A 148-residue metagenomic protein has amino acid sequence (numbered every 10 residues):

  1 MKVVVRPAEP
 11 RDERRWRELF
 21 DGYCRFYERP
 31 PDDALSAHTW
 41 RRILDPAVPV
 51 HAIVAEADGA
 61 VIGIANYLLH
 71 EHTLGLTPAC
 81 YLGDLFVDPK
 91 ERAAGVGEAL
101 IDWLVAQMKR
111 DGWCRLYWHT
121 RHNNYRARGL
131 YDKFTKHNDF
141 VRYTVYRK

Functional and structural regions predicted by a protein language model:
P7-T77, Q107, Y146-R147: Acetyl-CoA-dependent GNAT
G59, G95, N124: Conserved G/P- and acidic residue-centered "switch" motifs that form tight phosphate/ATP-binding loops in soluble
H70, D88, R121: Residue-level recognition of the GNAT/N-acetyltransferase active site
H70-L82, R92, D139: A conserved beta-turn-beta hairpin within the catalytic core of GNAT-like acetyltransferases that forms part
V87, A93-A106, K133: Conserved acetyl-CoA-binding loop-helix of GNAT-fold acetyltransferases
E98, H122-V141, V145: Conserved active-site alpha-helix within GNAT-family acetyltransferase domains
K109-H119: Conserved GNAT acetyl-CoA-binding A-motif
